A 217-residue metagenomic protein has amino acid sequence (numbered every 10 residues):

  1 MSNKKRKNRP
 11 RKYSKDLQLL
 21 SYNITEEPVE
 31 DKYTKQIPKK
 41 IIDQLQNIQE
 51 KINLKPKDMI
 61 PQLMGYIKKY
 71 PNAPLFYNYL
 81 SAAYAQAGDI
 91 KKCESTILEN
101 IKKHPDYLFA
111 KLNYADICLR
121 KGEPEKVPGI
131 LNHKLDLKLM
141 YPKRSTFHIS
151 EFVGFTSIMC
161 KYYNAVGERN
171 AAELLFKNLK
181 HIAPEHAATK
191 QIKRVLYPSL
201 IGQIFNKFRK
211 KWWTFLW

Functional and structural regions predicted by a protein language model:
V29-K35, M64-K69, L137-I149: Flexible helix-coil transition and linker loops at the boundaries of alpha-helical arrays
T34-L75, Y79: Alpha-helical segment of the N-proximal tetratricopeptide repeat
N53-L54, A87, K121, V166: Structural motif corresponding to the intra-repeat A-B loop/turn of tetratricopeptide repeats
G65-Y66, E99-N100, K134, L179: Canonical positions in the second alpha-helix
